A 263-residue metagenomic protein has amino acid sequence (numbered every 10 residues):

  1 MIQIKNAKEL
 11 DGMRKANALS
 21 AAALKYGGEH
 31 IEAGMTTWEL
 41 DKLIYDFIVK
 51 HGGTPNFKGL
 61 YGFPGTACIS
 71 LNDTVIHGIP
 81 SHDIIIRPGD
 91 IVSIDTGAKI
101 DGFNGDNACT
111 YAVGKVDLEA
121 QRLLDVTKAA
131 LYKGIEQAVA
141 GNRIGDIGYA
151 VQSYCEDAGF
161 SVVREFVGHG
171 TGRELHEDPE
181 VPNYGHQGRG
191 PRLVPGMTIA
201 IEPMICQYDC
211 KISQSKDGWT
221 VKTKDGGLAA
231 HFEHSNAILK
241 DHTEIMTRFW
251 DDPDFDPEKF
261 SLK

Functional and structural regions predicted by a protein language model:
M1-K263: Active-site neighborhoods and metal-handling regions in enzymes and metal-associated proteins
